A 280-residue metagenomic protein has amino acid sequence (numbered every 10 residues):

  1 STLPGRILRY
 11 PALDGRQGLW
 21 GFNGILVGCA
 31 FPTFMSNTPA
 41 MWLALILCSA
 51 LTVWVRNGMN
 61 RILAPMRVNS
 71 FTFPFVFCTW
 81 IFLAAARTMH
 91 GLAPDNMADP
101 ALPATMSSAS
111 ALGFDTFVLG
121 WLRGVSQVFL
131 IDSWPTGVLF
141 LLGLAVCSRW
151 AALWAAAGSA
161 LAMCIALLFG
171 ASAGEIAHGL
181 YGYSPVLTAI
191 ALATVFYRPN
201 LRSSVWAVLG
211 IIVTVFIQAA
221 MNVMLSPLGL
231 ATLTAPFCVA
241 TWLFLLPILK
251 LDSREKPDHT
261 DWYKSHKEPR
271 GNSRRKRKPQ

Functional and structural regions predicted by a protein language model:
S1-L13, V53-A64, V138-C147, A191-V195: C-terminal ends of transmembrane helices
P11-L26, R67-N69, A152-L153, A157 (+2 more regions): Short, non-helical or kinked segments that cap or interrupt transmembrane helices
Q17-T105: Membrane-interface helix-loop-helix junctions at boundaries between adjacent transmembrane segments
M35-C48, W121-S133, A173-S184: Structural signature of hydrophobic alpha-helical transmembrane segments
W42-L43, M66-P74, H178-Y183, S204 (+1 more regions): Loop-to-transmembrane alpha-helix initiation sites
C48, P74-C78, A155-A162, S204-V215: Central hydrophobic cores of alpha-helical transmembrane segments in multi-pass integral membrane proteins
C78-L168, S172: Generic multipass alpha-helical transmembrane bundles of integral membrane proteins
M97-L102, C238, R254-Q280: Short, highly charged, low-complexity non-transmembrane loops/tails of multi-pass membrane proteins
